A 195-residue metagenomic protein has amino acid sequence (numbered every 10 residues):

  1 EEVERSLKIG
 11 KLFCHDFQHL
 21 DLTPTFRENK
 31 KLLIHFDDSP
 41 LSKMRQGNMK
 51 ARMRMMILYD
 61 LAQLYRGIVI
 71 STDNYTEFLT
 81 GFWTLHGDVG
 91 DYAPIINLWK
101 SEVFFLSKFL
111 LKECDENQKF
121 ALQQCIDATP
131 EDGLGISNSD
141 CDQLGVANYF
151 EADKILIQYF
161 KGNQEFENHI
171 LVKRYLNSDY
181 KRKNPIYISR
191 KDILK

Functional and structural regions predicted by a protein language model:
E1, R5-M49, M56-I68, T72-K195: ATP/NTP-dependent adenylation/nucleotidyl-transfer catalytic domains that generate, transfer, or process NMP-activated
